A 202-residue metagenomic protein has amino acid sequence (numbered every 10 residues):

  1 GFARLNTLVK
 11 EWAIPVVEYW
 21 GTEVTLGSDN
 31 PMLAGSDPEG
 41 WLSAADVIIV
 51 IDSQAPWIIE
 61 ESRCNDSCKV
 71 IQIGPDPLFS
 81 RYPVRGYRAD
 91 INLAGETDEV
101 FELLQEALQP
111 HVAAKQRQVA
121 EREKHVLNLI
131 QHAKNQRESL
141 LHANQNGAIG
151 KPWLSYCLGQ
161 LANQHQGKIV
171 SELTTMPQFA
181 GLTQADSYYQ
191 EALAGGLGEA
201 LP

Functional and structural regions predicted by a protein language model:
G1, D37-G40, A89-E96, H142-G150 (+1 more regions): Catalytic cores of large soluble enzymes that bind and process phosphate-bearing ligands
F2-V16: Redox- and metal-dependent alpha/beta enzyme cores, enriched for Fe-S-associated oxidoreductases and cofactor-handling
A3-T7, I59-R63, C157: A short acidic, amphipathic alpha-helical/loop segment
L5, L127-P202: Active-site diphosphate/adenylate-binding microenvironment
K10, C64, N163: Anion (oxyanion) recognition and catalysis
V16-Y19, V50-I51, L93, K168-L173 (+1 more regions): General beta-strand structural signal in soluble alpha/beta enzymes
E18-L127: Glycine-rich, acidic loop regions that bind phosphate or pyrophosphate groups
